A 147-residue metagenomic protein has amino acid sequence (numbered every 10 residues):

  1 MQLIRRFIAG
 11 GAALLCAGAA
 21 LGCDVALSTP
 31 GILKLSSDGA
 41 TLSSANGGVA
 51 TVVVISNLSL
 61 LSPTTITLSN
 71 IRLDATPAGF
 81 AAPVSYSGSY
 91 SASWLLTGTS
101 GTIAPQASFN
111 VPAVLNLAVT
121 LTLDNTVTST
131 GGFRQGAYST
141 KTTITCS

Functional and structural regions predicted by a protein language model:
M1-G11: Bacterial N-terminal signal peptides that target proteins for export
I4, I103-P105, D124: Generic, low-specificity signal for short hydrophobic/alpha-helical stretches with a mild N-terminal bias, encompassing
F7, L14, T64-I66: Short, Φ-rich (hydrophobic/aromatic) sequence segments
C16-A20: N-terminal signal peptide c-region/cleavage motif recognized by signal peptidases
L21-A82, S108-S147: N-terminal small/polar-rich segments of proteins
P83-S93: Short, surface-exposed beta-strand/strand-loop-strand elements in extracellular ectodomains
A92-S100, T130-A137: Short linear motifs in low-complexity, proline-biased tails and propeptides
L95-V114: Extracellular beta-sheet repeat scaffolds used for adhesion and glycan interaction
